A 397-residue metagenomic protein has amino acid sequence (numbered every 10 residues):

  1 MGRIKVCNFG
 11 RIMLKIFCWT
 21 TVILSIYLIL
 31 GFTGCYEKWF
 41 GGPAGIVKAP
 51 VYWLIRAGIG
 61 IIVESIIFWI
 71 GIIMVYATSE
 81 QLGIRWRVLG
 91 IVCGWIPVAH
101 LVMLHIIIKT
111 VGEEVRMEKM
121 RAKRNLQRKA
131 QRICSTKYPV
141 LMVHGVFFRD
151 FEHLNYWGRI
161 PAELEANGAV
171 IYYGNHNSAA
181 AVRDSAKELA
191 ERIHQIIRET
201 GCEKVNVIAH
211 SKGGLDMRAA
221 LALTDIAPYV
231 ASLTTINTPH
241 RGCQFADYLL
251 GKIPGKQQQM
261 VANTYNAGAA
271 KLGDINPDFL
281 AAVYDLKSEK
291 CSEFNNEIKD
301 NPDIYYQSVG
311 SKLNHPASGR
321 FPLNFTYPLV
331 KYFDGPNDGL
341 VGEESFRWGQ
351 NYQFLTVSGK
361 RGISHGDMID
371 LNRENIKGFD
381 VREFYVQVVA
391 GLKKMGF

Functional and structural regions predicted by a protein language model:
M1-H153, F397: Flexible, membrane-associating and regulatory peripheral segments of lipid-active enzymes
V51-I62, L89-V92, D300-F397: C-terminal catalytic-base region of ester-bond hydrolases, centering on the histidine of the charge-relay
R132-K204: Active-site catalytic motif of lipid deacylating hydrolases and related acyltransferases
C134-S135, D225-P228, I298-P302: Extracellular/periplasmic catalytic domains that process cell-envelope and extracellular macromolecules
L141, Y172, S232-T234, Q307-V309 (+1 more regions): Hydrophobic/aromatic beta-strand patches that form the interior of the parallel beta-sheet core in alpha/beta enzyme
H144, I171, K187-F294, D338: Serine-dependent carboxylesterase/thioesterase catalytic core of lipase-like alpha/beta-hydrolase/SGNH enzymes
L154-N155, C243-L249, A317-P322: Short aromatic-enriched loop/helix-cap "lid" or pocket-rim segments at secondary-structure transitions that line
W157-I160, L223-I226, L250-I253, F325 (+1 more regions): Glycine-rich, phosphate-binding/catalytic loops in enzymes
